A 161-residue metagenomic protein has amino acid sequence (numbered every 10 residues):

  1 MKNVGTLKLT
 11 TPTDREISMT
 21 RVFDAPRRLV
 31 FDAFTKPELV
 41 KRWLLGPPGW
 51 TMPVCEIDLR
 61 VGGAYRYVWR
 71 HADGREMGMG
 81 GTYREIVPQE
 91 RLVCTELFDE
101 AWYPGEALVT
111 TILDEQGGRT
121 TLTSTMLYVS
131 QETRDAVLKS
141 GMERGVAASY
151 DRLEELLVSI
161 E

Functional and structural regions predicted by a protein language model:
M1-G49: Hydrophobic ligand-binding cavity/cleft-lining segments
I17-M19, M77-M79, A107-V109: Hydrophobic core residues within well-ordered beta-strands of beta-rich domains
R27, L59-R60, R84-R91, I112-T121: A short, structured loop/turn motif at beta-sheet edges
V30, V40, Y65-Y67, Y83 (+5 more regions): Hydrophobic pocket/interface hotspot
T51-T95: Glycine-rich portal/gate segments that line the openings of hydrophobic small-molecule binding cavities
V93-A147: Beta-strand/loop substructures that line and gate deep hydrophobic ligand-binding cavities in soluble
V158-E161: Short, highly charged C-terminal tails/helix-capping segments
